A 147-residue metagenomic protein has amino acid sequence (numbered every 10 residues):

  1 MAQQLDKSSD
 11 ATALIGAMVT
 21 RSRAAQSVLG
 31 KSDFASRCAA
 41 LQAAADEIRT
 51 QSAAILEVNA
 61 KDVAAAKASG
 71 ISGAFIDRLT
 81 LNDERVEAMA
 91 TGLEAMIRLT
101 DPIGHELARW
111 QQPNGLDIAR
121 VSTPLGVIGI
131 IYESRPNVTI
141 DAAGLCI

Functional and structural regions predicted by a protein language model:
M1-D117, L145: N-terminal Rossmann-like NAD(P)+-binding subdomain of aldehyde/semialdehyde dehydrogenases
R109-I147: Substrate-binding/gating loop at the entrance of the active-site cleft, primarily in PLP-dependent aminotransferase-like
